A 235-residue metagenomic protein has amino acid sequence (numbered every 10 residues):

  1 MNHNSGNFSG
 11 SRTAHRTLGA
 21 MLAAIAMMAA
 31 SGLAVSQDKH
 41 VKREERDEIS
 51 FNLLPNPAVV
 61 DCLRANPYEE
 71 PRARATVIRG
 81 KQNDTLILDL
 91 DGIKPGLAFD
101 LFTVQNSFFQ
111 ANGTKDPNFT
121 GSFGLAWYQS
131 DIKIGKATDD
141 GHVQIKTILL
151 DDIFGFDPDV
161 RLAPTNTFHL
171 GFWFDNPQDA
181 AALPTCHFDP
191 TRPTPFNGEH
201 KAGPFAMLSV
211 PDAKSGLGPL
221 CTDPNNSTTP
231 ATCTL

Functional and structural regions predicted by a protein language model:
M1-A14: N-terminal secretory signal peptides that target proteins for export/translocation
R16-M21: Sec-dependent signal peptide recognition, specifically the positively charged N-region followed immediately by
A29-S31: N-terminal signal peptide c-region/cleavage motif recognized by signal peptidases
Q37-L235: N-terminal leader/targeting pre-sequences
